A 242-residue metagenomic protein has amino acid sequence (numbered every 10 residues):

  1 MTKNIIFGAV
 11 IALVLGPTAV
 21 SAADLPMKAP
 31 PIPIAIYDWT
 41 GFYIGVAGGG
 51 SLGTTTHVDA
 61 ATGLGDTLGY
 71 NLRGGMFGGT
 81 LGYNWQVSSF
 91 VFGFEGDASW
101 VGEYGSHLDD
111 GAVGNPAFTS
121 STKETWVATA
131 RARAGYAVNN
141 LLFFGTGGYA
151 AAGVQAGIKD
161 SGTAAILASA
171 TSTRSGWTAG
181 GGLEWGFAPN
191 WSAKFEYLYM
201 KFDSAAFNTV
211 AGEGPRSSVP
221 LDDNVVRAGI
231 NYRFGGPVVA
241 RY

Functional and structural regions predicted by a protein language model:
T2-Y242: Gram-negative outer-membrane beta-barrel domains
